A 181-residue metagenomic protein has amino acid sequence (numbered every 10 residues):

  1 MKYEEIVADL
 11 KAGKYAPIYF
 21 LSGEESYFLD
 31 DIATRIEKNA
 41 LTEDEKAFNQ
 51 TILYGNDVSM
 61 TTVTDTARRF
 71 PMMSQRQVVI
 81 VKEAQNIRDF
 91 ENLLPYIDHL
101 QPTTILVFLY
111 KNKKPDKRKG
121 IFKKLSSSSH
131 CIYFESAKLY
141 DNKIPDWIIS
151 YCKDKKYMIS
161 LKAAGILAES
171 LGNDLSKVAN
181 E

Functional and structural regions predicted by a protein language model:
M1-E181: Conserved beta/loop motifs at nucleotide-recognition and modification sites
